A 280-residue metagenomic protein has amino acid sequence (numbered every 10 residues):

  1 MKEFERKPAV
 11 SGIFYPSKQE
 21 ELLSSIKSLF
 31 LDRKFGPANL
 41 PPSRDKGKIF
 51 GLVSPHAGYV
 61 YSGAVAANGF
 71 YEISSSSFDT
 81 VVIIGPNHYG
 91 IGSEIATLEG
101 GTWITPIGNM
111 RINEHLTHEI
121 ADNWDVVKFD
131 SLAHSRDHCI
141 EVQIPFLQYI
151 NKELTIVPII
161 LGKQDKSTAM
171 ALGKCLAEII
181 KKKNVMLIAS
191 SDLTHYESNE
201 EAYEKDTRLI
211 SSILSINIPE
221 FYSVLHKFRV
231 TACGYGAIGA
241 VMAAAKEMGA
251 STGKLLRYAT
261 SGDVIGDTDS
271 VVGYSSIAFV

Functional and structural regions predicted by a protein language model:
K2-T252, L256-T268: Active-site histidine-anchored catalytic micro-motif
I265-T268, Y274-V280: Terminal, contiguous helix-loop blocks that mediate binding/assembly
